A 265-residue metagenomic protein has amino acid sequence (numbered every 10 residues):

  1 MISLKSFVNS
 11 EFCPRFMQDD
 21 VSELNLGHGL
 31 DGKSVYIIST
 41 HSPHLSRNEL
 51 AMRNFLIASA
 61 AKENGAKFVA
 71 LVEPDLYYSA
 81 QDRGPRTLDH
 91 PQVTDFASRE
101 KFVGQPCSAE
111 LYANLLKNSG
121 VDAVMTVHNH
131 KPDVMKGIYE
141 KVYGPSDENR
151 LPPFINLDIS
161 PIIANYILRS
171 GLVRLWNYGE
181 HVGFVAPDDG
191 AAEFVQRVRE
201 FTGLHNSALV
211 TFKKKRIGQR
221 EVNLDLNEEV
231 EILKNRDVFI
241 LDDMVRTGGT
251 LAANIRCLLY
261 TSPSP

Functional and structural regions predicted by a protein language model:
S3-H28, A80-E100, D147, L151-H181 (+2 more regions): Short, glycine/charge-rich flexible loops or terminal/linker lids adjacent to PRPP-binding catalytic cores
S39-A51, D242-T247: Short, glycine-rich nucleotide/cofactor-binding loops
P43-A60, K101-E110: Glycine-rich anion/phosphate-binding loops
V69-V72, M125, H181-P187: Short glycine-rich phosphate-binding loop at a beta-alpha junction
K101-S108, Y112-P153: Internal gly/pro-rich beta-alpha loop/helix module that stabilizes soluble enzyme cofactors or their anionic handles
Y260-P265: Conserved small/polar residues in nucleotide/adenosyl-binding loops
